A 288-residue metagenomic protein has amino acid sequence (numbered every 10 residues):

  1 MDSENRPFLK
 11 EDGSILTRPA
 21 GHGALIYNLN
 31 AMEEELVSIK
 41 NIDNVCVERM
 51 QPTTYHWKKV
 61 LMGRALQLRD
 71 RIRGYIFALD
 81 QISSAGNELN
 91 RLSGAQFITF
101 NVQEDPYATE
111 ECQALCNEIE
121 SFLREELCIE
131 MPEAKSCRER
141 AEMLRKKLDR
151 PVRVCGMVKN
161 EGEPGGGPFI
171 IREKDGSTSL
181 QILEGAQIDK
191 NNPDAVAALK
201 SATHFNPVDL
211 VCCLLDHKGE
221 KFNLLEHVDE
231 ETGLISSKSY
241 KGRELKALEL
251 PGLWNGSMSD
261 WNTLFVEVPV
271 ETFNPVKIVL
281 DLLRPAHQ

Functional and structural regions predicted by a protein language model:
M1-E161, D175-Q181, Q187: Domain-scale recognition of functional cores that engage charged ligands
M1-E4, E48-T53, G166-I170, F222-N223 (+1 more regions): Short acidic, glycine/serine/threonine-rich loops at helix termini
D43-E48, K58-G86, N90-E120, L199-Q288: Conserved catalytic alpha/beta cores of large enzymes that bind or transform nucleotide phosphates and polynucleotides
E133-M143, V152-E226: Beta-strand-dominated extracellular/periplasmic modules and repeats in secreted or surface-exposed proteins
